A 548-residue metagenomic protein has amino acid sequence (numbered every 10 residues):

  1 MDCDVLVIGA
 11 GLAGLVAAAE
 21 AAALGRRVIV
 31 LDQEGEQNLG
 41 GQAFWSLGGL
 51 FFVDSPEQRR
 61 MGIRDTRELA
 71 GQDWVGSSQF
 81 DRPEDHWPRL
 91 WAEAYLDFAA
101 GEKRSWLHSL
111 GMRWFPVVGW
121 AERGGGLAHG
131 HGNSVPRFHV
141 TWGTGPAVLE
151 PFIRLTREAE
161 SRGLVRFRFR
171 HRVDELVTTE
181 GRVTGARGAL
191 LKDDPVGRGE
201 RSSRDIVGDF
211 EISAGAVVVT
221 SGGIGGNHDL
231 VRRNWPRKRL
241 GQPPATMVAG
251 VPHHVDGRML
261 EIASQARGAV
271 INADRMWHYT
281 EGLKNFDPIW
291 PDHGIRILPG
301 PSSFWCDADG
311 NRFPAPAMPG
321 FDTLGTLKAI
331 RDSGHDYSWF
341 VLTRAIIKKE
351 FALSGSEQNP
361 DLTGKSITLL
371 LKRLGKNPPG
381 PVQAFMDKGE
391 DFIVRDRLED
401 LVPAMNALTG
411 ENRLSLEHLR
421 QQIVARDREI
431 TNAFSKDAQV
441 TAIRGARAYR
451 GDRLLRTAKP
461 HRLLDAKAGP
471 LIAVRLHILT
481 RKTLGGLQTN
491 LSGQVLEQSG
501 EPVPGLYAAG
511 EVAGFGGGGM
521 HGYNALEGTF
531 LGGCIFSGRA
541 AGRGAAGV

Functional and structural regions predicted by a protein language model:
M1-A13, I29: Beta1/beta-strand and adjacent pyrophosphate-binding region of the FAD-binding site in flavoprotein oxidoreductases
A23-F44: Glycine-rich FAD pyrophosphate-binding loop
F44-D73: N-terminal glycine-rich dinucleotide-binding loop that anchors FAD/FMN and/or NAD(P) in oxidoreductases
R64-H131, R397, L401-A425: Rossmann-like flavin
A92-F210, H228-V231, L283, I423-K467: Conserved redox-cofactor binding core of oxidoreductases
D193-F286, E527, L531-A540: Glycine-rich loop(s) and the adjacent beta-strand/alpha-helix scaffold that form part
L260, A266-A407, E411-L414, H418: An anion/pyrophosphate-binding glycine-rich loop and adjacent beta-alpha core in soluble alpha-beta enzymes
L414-G516, M520: A glycine-rich dinucleotide-binding beta-alpha-beta segment and adjacent secondary-structure elements that constitute
